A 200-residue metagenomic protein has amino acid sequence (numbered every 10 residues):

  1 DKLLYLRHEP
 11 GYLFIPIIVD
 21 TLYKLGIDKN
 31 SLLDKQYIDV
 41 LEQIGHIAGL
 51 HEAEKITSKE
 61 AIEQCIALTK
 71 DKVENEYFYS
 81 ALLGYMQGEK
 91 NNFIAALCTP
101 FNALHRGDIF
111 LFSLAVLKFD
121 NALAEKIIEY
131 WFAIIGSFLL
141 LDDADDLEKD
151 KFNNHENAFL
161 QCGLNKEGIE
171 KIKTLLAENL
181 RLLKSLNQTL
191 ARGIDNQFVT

Functional and structural regions predicted by a protein language model:
D1-T99, D143-L180, K184-L186: Acidic catalytic motifs of isoprenoid enzymes
Y12-L25, H105-K118, V199: Short, hydrophobic/amphipathic alpha-helical patches that form generic packing surfaces within helical domains
L25-Q36, A115-I127: Inter-helical turn/loop segments and adjacent helix faces that build the functional surface of alpha-helical bundle
E89-L123: A long, hydrophobic alpha-helical segment
Y130-I134: Small-residue-rich helix-loop
I135-L139: Short alpha-helical catalytic segment bearing the HExxH-like zincin motif of zinc-dependent metalloproteases
I194-T200: Histidine/acidic-rich helix-loop-helix segments that form or flank divalent-metal centers in metalloenzyme catalytic
